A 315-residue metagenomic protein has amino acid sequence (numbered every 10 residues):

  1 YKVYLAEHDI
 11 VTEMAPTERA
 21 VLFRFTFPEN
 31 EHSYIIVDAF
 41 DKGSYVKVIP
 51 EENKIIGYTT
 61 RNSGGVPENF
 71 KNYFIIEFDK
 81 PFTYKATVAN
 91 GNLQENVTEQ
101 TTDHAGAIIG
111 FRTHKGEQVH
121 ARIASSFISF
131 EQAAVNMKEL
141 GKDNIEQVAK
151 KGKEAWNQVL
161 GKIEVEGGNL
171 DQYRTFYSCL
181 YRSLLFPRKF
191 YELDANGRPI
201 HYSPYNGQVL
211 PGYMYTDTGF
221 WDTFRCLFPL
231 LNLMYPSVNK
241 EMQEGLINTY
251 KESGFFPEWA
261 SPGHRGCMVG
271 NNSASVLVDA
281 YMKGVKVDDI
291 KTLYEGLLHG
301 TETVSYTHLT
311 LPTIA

Functional and structural regions predicted by a protein language model:
Y1-Y215: Beta-sandwich/jelly-roll carbohydrate-recognition scaffolds of carbohydrate-active enzymes
H8, T17, P28-N30, F40-K42 (+5 more regions): An acidic- and aromatic-residue-enriched active-site/binding cleft used to recognize and process polar
P16-R19, T101-D103, F220-T223, M234 (+1 more regions): Short, glycine/acidic-rich beta->alpha junctions
V21, G43-Y45, I128-E131, F186 (+7 more regions): Flexible loop/turn segments at secondary-structure boundaries
Y34, S178-E192, T216-N239, V278-K283: Alpha-helical support elements that line or immediately flank enzyme active sites and cofactor-binding pockets
D171-Q172, Y213-D222, R265-S273: Secondary-structure capping and boundary motifs in well-ordered enzyme cores
G197-Y202, N206-Q208, S237-Y306: Helix-terminus loop motifs that line ligand-binding clefts
T307-T313: Conserved small/polar residues in nucleotide/adenosyl-binding loops
